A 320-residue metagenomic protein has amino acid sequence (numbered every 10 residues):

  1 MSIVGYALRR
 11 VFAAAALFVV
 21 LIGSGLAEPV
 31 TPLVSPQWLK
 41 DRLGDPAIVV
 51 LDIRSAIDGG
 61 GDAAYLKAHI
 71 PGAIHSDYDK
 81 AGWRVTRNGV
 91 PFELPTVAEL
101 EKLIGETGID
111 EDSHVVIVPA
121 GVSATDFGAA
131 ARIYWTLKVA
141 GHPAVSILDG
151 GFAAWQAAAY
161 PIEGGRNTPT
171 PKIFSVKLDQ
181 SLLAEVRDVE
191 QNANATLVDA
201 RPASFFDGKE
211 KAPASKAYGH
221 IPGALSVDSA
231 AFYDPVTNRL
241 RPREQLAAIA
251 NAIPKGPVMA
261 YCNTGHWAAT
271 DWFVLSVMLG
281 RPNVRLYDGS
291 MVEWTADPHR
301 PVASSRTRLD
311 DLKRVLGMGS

Functional and structural regions predicted by a protein language model:
M1-L8: N-terminal secretory signal peptides that target proteins for export/translocation
R10-S24: Bacterial N-terminal signal peptides
E28-E111, A120-T125, V189-P254: Positively charged, proline/Ser/Thr-rich regional signature most characteristic of the Rhodanese/CDC25-like
E28-P29, L33, D41, R84 (+2 more regions): Active-site neighborhoods of enzymes that stabilize oxyanions during catalysis
L39, A73, L137, W155 (+3 more regions): Terminal peptide-recognition signature
K67, A157, A296: Phosphate-coordinating loops and pocket residues in cytosolic domains that bind phosphorylated ligands
L94-D188, E210, G219, H266-V284 (+1 more regions): Thiolate-centered catalytic microenvironments shared by cysteine-dependent enzyme domains
L246, K255-T307: C-terminal soluble interaction/assembly domains
